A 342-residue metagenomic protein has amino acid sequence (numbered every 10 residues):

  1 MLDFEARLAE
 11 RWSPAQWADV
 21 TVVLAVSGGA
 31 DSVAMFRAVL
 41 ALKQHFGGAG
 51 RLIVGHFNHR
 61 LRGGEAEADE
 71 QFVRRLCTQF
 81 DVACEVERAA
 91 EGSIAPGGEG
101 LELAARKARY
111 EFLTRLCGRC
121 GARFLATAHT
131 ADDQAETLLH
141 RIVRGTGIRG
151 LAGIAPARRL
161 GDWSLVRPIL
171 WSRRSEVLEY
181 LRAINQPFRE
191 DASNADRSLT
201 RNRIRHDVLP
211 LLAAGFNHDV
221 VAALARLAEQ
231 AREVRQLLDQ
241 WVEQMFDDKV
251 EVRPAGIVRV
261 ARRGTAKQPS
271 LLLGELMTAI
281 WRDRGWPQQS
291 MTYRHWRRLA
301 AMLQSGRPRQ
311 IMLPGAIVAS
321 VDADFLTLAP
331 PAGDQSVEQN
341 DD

Functional and structural regions predicted by a protein language model:
M1-D207: Core alpha/beta nucleotide-donor-binding catalytic domains of modification enzymes
L2-D31, A49, I53, F57 (+7 more regions): AMP-forming adenylation/ATP pyrophosphatase catalytic core
F80, C120, F216, R284-G285: A broad structural signal for alpha-helix termini and local helix breaks/kinks
D191-A195, H218-V221, Q289-S290: Short, surface-exposed loop/turn segments at secondary-structure junctions
L211-A223: Inter-helical turn/loop segments and adjacent helix faces that build the functional surface of alpha-helical bundle
